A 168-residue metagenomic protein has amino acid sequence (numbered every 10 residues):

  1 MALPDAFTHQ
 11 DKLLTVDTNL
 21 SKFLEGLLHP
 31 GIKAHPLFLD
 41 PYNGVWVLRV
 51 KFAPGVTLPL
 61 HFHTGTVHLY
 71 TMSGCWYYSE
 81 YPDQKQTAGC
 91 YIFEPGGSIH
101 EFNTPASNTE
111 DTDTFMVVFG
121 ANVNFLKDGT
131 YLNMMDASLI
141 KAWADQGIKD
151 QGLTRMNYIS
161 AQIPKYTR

Functional and structural regions predicted by a protein language model:
M1-G44, T130, M134-A137, K141-R168: A short, N-terminal "cap"/entry segment at the start of jelly-roll beta-barrel domains of the cupin/DSBH fold
L20-F23, L39, P95, E101-N103 (+1 more regions): Polyanion-binding and phosphate-handling cores
H29-F38, G44-F62, P95-I99: Conserved short histidine dyad/triad with adjacent acidic residue
P41-Y42, H68, Y77-T104: Short acidic-glycine-tyrosine-enriched beta hairpin
R49-K51, C75, V117: Residue-level recognition of well-ordered beta-strand positions that form the cores of beta-sheet-rich folds across
A53-P54, H63-Y81: Glycine- and acidic-residue-biased ligand/ion/polar-headgroup-sensing regions
G65-T66, A88, D111-T112: Short, surface-exposed beta-edge/turn micro-motifs
I92-F93, N108-L126: A short hydrophobic beta-strand segment most commonly corresponding to one strand of the jelly-roll/cupin
